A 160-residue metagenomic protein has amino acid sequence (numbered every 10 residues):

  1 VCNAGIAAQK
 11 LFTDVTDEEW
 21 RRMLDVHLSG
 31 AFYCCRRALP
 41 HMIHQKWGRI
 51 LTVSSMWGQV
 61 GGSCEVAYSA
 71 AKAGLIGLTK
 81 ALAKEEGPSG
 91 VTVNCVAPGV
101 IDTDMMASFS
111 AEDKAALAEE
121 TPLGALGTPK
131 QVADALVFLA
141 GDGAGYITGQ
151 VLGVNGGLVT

Functional and structural regions predicted by a protein language model:
I6, T13-F32, W47, L51 (+1 more regions): Catalytic Tyr-X3-Lys loop
K10-T13, V60-V66, P88-S89, G124 (+1 more regions): Active-site loop immediately N-terminal to the catalytic Tyr-X3-Lys motif of short-chain dehydrogenase/reductase
L11-F12, E19-L24, M106, D113 (+1 more regions): Substrate-binding pocket helix/loop in short-chain dehydrogenase/reductase
C35, A71, T79: Active-site helix of classical SDR
P40, K84-P88, G145: Alpha-helical segment proximal to the catalytic Tyr-Lys
S55: Residue(s) in the substrate-gating loop at a strand-loop-helix junction that position the organic substrate next
V60, V137, T148-T160: Short C-terminal tail/terminal secondary-structure segment of NAD(P)H-dependent dehydrogenase/reductase domains
T121-V132, G143: A conserved structural motif in NAD(P)-dependent oxidoreductases
